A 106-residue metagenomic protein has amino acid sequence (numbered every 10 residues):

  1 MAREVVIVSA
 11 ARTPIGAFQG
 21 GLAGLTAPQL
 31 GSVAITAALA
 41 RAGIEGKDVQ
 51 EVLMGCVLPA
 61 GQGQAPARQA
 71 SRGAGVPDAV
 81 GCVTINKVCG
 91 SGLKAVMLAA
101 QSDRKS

Functional and structural regions predicted by a protein language model:
M1-V80: Conserved "HGTGT" condensation-loop signature of ketosynthase/thiolase-family condensing enzymes that catalyze
C82-S91: Active-site nucleophile and cofactor-binding loops and adjacent substrate-binding regions of central metabolic enzymes
M97: Glycine/small-residue-rich loop that forms an oxyanion/phosphate-binding "nest" at active or ligand-binding sites
K105-S106: Conserved small/polar residues in nucleotide/adenosyl-binding loops
